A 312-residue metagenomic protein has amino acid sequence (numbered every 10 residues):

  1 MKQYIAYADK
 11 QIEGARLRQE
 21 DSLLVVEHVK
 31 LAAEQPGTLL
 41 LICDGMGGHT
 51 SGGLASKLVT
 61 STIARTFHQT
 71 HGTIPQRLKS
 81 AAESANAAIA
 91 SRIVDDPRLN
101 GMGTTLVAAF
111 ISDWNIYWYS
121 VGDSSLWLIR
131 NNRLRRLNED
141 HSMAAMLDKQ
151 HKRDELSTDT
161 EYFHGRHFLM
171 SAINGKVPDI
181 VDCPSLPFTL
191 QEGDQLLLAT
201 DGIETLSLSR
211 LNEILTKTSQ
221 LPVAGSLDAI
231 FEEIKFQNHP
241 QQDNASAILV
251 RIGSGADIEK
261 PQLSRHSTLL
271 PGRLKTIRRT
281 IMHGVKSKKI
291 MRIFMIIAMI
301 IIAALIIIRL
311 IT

Functional and structural regions predicted by a protein language model:
M1-T312: PP2C/PPM-type serine/threonine phosphatase catalytic domain
